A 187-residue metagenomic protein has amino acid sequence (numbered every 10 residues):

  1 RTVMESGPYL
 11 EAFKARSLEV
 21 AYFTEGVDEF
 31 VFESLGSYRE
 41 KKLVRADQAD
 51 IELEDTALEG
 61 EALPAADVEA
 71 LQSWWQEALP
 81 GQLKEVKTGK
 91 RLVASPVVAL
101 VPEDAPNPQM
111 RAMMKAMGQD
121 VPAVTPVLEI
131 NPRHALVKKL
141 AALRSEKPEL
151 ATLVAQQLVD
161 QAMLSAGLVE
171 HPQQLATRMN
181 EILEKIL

Functional and structural regions predicted by a protein language model:
R1-L187: Long, intrinsically disordered, charge-dense linkers/tails
